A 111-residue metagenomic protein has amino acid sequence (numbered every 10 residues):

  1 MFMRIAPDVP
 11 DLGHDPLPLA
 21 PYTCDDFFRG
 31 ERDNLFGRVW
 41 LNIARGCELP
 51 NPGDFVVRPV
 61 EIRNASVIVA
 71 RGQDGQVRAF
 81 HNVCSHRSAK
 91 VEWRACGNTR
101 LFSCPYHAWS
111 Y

Functional and structural regions predicted by a protein language model:
M1-F2, C24: Short, functional N-terminal and low-complexity linear motifs
F2-L19: Short, contiguous pre-domain boundary segments
M3-A6, F28-R32, H107: Generic detector of well-ordered alpha-helical segments enriched in charged/polar residues, highlighting helical
L12, L17, R38, H86 (+1 more regions): Residue-level signal for pocket-adjacent positions within structured domains
D15, A20-P21, R29, T99 (+1 more regions): Short linear sequence motifs
P21-R63: Glycine/alanine-rich phosphate-binding loops at beta-alpha junctions
L49-Y111: Rieske [2Fe-2S] iron-sulfur-binding domain
